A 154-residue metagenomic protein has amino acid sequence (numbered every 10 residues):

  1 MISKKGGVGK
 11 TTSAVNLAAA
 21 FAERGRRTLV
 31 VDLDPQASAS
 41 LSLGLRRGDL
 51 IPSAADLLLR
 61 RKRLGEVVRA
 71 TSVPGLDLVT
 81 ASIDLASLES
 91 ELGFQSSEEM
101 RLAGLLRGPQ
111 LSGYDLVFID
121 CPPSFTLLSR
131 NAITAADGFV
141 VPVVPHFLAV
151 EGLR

Functional and structural regions predicted by a protein language model:
M1-R154: P-loop NTP-binding core
